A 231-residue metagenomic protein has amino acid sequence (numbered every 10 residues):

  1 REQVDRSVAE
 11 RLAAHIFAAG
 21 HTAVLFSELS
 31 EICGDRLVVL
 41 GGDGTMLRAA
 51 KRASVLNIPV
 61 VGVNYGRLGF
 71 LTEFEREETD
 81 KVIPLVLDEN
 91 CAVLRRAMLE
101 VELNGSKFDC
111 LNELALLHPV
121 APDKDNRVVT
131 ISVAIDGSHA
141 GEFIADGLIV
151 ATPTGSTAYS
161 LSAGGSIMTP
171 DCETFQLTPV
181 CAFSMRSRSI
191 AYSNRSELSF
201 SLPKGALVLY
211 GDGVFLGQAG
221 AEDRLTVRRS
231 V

Functional and structural regions predicted by a protein language model:
R1-R36, L40, R48, R52 (+2 more regions): ATP/NTP phosphate-donor binding region
V38, N64, L114, G213: A residue-level signal for conserved active-site and pocket-lining positions in enzyme catalytic cores
G42-T45, L68, T154-S156: Short glycine-rich anion-binding loops that position phosphate/pyrophosphate groups of nucleotides and phosphorylated
N57-V61: Proline-centered loop/turn at the N-terminus of a beta-strand
L68-D146: Catalytic core of DAGKc-family lipid kinases
R95-L99, C110-N112, R127-I131, D146-L148 (+4 more regions): A generic structural signal for short beta-strands and their flanking turns/coil linkers
F108, L116, P122, I135-H139 (+1 more regions): ATP/nucleoside-binding phosphotransfer catalytic cores, i.e., glycine-rich phosphate-binding loops
F143-R186: Gly/Ser/Thr-rich active-site loops/lids in small-molecule metabolic enzymes that frequently grip phosphoryl groups
